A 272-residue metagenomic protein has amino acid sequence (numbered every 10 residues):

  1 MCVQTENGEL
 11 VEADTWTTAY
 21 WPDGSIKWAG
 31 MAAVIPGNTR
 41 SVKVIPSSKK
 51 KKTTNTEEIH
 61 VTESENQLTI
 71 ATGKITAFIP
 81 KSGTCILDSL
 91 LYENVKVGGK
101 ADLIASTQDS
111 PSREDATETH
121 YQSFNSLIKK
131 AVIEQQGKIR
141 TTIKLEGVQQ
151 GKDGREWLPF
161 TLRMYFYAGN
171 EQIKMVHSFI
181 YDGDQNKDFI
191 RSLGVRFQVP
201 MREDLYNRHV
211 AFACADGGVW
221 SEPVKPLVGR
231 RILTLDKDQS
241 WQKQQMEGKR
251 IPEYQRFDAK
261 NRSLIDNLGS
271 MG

Functional and structural regions predicted by a protein language model:
M1, R40-S41, K74, H177: Conserved structural-core and active-site-/substrate-pathway-adjacent residues in large, well-folded domains of enzymes
C2-A29: Solvent-exposed beta-strand/loop surfaces of large extracellular or lumenal domains
Q4-E6, S47, Q198-P200: Predominantly extracellular/luminal cell-surface or secreted proteins
E6, A13, G37, A101 (+1 more regions): Intrinsic-disorder/low-complexity regions
V11-E12, K49-K51, G169: Intrinsic low-complexity, intrinsically disordered segments enriched in polar/basic residues
Y20-G30, E118-L127: N-terminal short leaders/motifs
K27-W28, A33-I70, F78-S89, F197: Extended acidic/polar, glycine-enriched regions that form or flank non-catalytic beta-rich accessory modules
E63-G272: Beta-strand/loop-rich accessory regions of lumenal/periplasmic or secreted enzymes, predominantly carbohydrate-active
